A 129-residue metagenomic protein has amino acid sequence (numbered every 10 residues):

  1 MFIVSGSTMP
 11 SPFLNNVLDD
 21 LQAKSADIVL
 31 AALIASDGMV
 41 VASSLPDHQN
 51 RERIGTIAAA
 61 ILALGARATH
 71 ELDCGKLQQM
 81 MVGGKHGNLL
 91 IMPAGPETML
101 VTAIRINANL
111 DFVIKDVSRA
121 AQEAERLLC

Functional and structural regions predicted by a protein language model:
M1-C129: Non-catalytic interaction/Regulatory regions outside core domains
